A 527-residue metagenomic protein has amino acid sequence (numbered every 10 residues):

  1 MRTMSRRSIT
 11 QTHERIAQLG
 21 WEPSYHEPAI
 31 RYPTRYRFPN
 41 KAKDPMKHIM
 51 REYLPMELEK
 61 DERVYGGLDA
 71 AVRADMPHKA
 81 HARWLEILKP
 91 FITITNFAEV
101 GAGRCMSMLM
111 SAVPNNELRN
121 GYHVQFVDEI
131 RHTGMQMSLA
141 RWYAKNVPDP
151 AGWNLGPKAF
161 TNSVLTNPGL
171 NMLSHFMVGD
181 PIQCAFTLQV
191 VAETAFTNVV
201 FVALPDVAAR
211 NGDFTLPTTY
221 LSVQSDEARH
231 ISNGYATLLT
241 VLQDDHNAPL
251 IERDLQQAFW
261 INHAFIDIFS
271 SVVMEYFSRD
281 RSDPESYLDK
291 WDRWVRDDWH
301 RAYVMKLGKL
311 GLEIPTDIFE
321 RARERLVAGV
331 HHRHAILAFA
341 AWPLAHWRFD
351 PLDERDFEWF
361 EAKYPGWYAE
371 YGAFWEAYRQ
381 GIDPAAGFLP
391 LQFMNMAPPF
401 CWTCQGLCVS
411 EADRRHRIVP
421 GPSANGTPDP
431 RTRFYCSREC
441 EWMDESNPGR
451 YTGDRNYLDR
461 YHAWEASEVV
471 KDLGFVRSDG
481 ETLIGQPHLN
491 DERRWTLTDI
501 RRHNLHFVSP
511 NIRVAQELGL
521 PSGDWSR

Functional and structural regions predicted by a protein language model:
M1-K41, A248-P384: Extended, helix-rich structural scaffolds rather than catalytic motifs
T10, A17-E27, Y32-T34, A102-H123 (+1 more regions): Helix-loop segments that flank and shape redox-cofactor active sites
A17-D69, I130-L155, Y235-L238: Conserved alpha-helical segments that form or flank metal/cofactor-binding pockets of metalloenzymes
L58-N116: Long, hydrophobic/aromatic-enriched structural stretches that serve as scaffold segments
D69-I92, G152-V191, R210, A258-D280: Acidic/His metal-coordination segments adjacent to aromatic residues that form catalytic metal sites in metalloenzymes
I92-N167: Long, hydrophobic, well-ordered secondary-structure blocks that form the structural core and pocket-lining surfaces
M108-N120, R141-D149, H175-C184, V202-S222 (+3 more regions): Inter-helical turn/loop segments and adjacent helix faces that build the functional surface of alpha-helical bundle
P351-R431, C436, E441, E445-R527: Intrinsically disordered, low-complexity terminal tails and linkers in eukaryotic proteins, enriched in charged/polar
